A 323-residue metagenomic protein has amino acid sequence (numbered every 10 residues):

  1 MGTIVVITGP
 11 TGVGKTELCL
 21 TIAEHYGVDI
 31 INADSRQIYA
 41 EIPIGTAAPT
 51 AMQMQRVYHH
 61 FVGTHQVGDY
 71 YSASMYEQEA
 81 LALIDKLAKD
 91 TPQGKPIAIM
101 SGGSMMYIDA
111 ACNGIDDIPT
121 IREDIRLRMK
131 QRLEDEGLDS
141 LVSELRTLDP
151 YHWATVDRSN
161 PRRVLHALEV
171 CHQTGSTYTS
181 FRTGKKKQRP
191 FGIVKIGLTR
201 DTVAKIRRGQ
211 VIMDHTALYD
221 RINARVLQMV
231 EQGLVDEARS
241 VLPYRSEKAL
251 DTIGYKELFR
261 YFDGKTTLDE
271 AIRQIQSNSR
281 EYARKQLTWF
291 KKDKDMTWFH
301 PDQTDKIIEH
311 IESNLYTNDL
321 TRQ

Functional and structural regions predicted by a protein language model:
M1-Q323: Phosphate/pyrophosphate-binding catalytic cores of soluble transferases and nucleic-acid-acting enzymes
